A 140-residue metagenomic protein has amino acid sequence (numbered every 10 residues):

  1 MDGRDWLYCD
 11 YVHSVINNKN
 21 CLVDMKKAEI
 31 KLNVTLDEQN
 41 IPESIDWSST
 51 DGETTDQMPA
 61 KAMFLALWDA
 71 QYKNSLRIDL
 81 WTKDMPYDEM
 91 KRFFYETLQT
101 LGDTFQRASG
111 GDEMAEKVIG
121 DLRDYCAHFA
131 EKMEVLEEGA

Functional and structural regions predicted by a protein language model:
C9-S14, N18-K19, D88, F94 (+1 more regions): Compositionally biased, intrinsically disordered low-complexity regions enriched in proline and serine
Y11-V15, K19-Q57: Short, charged/polar N-terminal "headpieces" of proteins
N40, P86-K91, D124-F129: Short amphipathic alpha-helical patches
E43-S109: Active-site- and interface-proximal helix/loop "cap" or "latch" segments in soluble metabolic and energy-transducing
G102-A140: C-terminal charged interaction modules
